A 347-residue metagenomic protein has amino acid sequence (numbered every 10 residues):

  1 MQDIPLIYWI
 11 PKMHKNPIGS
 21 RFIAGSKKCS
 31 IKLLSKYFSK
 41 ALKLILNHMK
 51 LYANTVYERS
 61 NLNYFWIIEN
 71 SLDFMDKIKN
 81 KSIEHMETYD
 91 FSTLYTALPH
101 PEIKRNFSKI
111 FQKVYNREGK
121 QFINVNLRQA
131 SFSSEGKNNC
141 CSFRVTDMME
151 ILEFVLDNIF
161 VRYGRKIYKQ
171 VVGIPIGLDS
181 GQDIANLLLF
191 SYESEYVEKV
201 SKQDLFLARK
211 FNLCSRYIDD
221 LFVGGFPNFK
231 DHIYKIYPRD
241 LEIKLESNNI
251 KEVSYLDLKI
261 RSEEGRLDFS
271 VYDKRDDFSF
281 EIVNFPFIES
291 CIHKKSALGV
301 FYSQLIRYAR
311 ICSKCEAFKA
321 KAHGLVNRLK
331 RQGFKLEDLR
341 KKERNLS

Functional and structural regions predicted by a protein language model:
M1-H85, S92-T93, S108-Q112: Non-catalytic, regulatory and substrate/membrane-recognition segments associated with hydrolase enzymes
M1-M13, K43, N47, L51-T55 (+5 more regions): Acidic/polar, low-complexity linker and loop regions
P5-P17, K79-I83, I123, D157-G164 (+2 more regions): Short, compositionally biased low-complexity segments
L6, S30, L34, F38 (+10 more regions): Alpha-helical structural motif
I7-Y8, R21, M86-E87, V253-S254 (+2 more regions): A broad, low-specificity signal marking well-ordered, structured residues that form hydrophobic/aromatic
I18-R21, K32-L34, L46-N47, T96-P99 (+5 more regions): Short helix/loop capping segments that flank catalytic or ligand/cofactor-binding pockets
L72-K235, R239, N248-Y255, E263: Conserved polymerase palm-domain catalytic core
Q170-P175, D179-D183, F190, S194 (+1 more regions): Active-site and adjacent loop segments of nucleotide-processing enzymes that use two-metal-ion phosphate chemistry
